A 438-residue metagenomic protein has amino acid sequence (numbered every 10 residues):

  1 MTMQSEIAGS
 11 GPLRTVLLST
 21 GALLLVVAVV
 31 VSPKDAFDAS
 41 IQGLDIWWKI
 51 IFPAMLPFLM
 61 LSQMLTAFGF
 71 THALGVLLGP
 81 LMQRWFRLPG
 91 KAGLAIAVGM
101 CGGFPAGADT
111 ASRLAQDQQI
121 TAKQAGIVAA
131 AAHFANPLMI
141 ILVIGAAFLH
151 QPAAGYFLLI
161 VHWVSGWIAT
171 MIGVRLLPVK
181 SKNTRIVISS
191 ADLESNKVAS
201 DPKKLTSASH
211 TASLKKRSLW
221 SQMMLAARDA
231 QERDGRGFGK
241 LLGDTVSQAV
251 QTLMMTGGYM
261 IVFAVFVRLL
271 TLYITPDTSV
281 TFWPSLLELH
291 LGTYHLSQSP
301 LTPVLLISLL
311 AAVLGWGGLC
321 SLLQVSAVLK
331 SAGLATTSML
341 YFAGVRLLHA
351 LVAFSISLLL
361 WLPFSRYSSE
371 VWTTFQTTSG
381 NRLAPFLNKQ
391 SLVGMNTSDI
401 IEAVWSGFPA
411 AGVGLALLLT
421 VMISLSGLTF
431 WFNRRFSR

Functional and structural regions predicted by a protein language model:
M1-P12, P178-S247, E370-S406, W431-R438: Intrinsically disordered, low-complexity non-transmembrane regions of multi-pass membrane transporters
R14-V27, G43-F68, W220-E232, D244-L270: Core transmembrane alpha-helical segments of multi-pass membrane transporters/permeases
L18-A36, L59-G69, V174, Q231-E232 (+3 more regions): Structural signal for alpha-helical transmembrane segments and their membrane-water exit/capping regions in multi-pass
I50-M55, G155-T170, V413-T420: Alpha-helical transmembrane segments
F68-F70, L242-G318: Transmembrane helical segments that form the transport core of multi-pass membrane transport proteins
W85-L149, W283-S299, L306-G333, G344: Alpha-helical membrane segments and immediately flanking helix-loop junctions that form or couple to the substrate/ion
A108, T121-Q124, L138-M139, W167-I168 (+1 more regions): C-terminal transmembrane helix pair
A129-A132, L138-L225, A264, Q324 (+4 more regions): Alpha-helical transmembrane segments of multi-pass small-molecule/ion transporters
